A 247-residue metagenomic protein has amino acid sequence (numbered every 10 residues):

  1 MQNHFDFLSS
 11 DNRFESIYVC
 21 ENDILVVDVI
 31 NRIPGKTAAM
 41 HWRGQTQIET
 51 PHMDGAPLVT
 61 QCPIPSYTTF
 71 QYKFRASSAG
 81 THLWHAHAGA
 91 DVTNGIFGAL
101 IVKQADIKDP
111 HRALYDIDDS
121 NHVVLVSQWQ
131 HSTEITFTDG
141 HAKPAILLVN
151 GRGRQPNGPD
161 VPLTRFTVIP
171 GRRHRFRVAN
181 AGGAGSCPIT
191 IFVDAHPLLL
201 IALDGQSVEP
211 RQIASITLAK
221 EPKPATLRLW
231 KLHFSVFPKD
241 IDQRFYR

Functional and structural regions predicted by a protein language model:
M1-P110, G185-I216, S235-K239, Y246: Histidine- and aromatic-enriched segments that form or immediately flank copper-ligand environments
D6-L8, D116-A184: Acidic-aromatic/histidine active-site loop/patch
N12-F14, N22-V26, T69-Q71, N121 (+3 more regions): Intrinsic-disorder/low-complexity, polar/charged segments enriched in Ser/Thr/Lys/Arg/Asp/Glu/Gln
N22, V149, P156, E221 (+1 more regions): Intrinsic-disorder/low-complexity regions
A90-V92, R112-D118, T138, R165-I169 (+4 more regions): A general structural signal for short secondary-structure junctions and capping/turn motifs
N121, Q243-R244: Short, surface-exposed beta-edge/turn micro-motifs
N157-D160, T167-K231: A compositional/structural signature marking long, glycine- and acidic/polar-rich segments with frequent tryptophans
